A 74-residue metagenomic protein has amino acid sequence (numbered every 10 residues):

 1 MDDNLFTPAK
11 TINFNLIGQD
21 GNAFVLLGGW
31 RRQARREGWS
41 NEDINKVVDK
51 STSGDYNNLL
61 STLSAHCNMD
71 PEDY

Functional and structural regions predicted by a protein language model:
M1-Y74: Long, contiguous binding/interaction regions
